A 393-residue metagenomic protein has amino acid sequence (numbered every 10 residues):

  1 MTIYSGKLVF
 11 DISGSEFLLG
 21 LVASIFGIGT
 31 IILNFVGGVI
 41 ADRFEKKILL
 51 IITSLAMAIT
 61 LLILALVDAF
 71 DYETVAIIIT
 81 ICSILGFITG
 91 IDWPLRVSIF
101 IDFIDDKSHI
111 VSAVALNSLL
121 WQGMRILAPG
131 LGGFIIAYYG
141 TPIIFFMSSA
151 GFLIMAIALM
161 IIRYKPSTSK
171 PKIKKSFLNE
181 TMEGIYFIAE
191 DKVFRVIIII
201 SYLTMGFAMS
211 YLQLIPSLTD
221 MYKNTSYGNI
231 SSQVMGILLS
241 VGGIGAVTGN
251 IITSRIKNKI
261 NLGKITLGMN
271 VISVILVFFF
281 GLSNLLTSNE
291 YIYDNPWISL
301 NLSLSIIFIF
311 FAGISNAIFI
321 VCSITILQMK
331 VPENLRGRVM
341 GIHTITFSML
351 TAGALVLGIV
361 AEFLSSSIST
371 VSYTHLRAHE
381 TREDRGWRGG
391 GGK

Functional and structural regions predicted by a protein language model:
Y4, Y139-F146, Y186-N250: A single, central transmembrane helix in multi-pass transporters
K7, V97-F103, S217, V321-K330: Intracellular helix-loop hinge segments at the cytoplasmic ends of transmembrane helices in 12-TM rocker-switch-type
D11, L127-M147, M221, G353-T370: Transmembrane alpha-helix termini and helix-breaking/packing motifs in multi-pass membrane transporters
G20-I25, N34-F35, R43, K47-L49 (+5 more regions): C-terminal transmembrane bundle of multi-pass solute transporters/carriers
L85-G123: Cytoplasmic helix-loop-helix junction between adjacent transmembrane helices in 12-TM secondary transporters
G151-I173, R382: Helix-loop junctions on the cytosolic side of multi-pass membrane transporters, especially the intracellular loop
S167-I198: Juxtamembrane intracellular "pre-TM" segments in multi-pass secondary transporters
A378-K393: Positively charged, low-complexity/disordered segments
